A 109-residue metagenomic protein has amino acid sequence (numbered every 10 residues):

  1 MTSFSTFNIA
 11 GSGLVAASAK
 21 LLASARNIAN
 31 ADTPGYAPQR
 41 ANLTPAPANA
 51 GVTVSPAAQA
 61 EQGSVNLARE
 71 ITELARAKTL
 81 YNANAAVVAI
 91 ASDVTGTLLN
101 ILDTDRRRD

Functional and structural regions predicted by a protein language model:
M1-D109: Amphipathic alpha-helical polymerization modules
